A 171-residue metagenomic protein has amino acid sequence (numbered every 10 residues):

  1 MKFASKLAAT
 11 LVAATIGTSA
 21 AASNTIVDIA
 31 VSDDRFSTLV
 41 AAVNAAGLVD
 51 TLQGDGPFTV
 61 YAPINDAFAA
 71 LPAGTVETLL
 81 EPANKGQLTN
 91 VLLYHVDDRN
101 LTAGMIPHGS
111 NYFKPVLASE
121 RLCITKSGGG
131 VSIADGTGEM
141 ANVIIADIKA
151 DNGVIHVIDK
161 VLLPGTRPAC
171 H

Functional and structural regions predicted by a protein language model:
M1-A22: Gram-negative bacterial Sec-dependent N-terminal signal peptides
S5, A20-H171: Mature, structured domains of secreted/extracytosolic soluble proteins
